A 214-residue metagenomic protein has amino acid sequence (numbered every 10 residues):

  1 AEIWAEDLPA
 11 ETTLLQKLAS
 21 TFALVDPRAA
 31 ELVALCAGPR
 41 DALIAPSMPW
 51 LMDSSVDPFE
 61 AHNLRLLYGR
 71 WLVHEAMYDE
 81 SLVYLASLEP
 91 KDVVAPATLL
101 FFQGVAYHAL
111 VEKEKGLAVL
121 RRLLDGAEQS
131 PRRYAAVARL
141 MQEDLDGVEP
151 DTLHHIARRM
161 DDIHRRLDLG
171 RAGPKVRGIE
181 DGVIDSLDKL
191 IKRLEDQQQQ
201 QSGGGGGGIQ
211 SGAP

Functional and structural regions predicted by a protein language model:
A1-P214: Mature extracytoplasmic or organellar-lumen-exposed domains after removal of signal/transit peptides
